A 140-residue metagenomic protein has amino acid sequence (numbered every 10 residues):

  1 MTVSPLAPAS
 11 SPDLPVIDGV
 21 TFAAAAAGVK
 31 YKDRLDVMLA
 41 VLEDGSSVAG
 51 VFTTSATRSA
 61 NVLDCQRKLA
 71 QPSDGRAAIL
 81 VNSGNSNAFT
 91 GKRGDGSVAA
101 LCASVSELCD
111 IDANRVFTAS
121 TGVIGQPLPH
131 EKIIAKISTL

Functional and structural regions predicted by a protein language model:
M1-T57: N-terminal amphipathic/basic leader segments beginning at the initiator methionine
V29-D33, T54, V62, L69-D74: Solvent-exposed alpha-helices and their adjacent loops that cap or buttress functional pockets in soluble metabolic
D33-D36, R58-S59, S73-A78, I111-R115: Short coil/turn connectors at secondary-structure junctions
A40-V41, L80-N82, T118-S120: Short beta-strand segments
D44, R67, G84-S86, T121-V123: Short, ordered loop/turn segments at secondary-structure junctions
T54-L63, K92-A100: Glycine-rich anion/phosphate-binding loops
L80-D110: Alpha-helical support elements that line or immediately flank enzyme active sites and cofactor-binding pockets
A99, S104-L140: Glycine-rich, mobile lid/loop segments that gate access to catalytic sites or pores
